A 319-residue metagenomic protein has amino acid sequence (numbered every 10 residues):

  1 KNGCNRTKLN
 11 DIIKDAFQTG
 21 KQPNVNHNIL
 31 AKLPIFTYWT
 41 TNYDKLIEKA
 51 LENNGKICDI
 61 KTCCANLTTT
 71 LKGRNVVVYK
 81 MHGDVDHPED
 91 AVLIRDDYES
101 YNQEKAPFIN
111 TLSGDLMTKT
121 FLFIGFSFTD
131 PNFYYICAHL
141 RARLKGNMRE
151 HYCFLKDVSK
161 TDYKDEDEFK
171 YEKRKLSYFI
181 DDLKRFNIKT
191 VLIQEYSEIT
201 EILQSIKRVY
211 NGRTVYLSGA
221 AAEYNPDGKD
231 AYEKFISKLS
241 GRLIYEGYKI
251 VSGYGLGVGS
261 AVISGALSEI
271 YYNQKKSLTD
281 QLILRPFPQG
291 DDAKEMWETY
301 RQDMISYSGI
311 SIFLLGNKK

Functional and structural regions predicted by a protein language model:
K1-I60, P88-V92, K229, S240-R242 (+1 more regions): Metabolite-binding pocket within alpha/beta catalytic cores that recognizes anionic/polar moieties
C4-N5, K21-L33, N53-I57, N66-N75 (+2 more regions): SIR2/sirtuin-family catalytic core signature
V25-N26, N66-L67, K105-G114, A293-S308: Short, charged beta->alpha transition segments
K32-Y38, F121, Y248-I250: Short active-site oxyanion
T37, V77, T120, G309-I310: Well-ordered beta-strand positions
R95-T111, I136: Active-site glycine-rich loop that binds ribose-phosphate moieties when present
G212-A222: Short, hydrophobic/glycine-enriched beta-strand segments
E223-Y248, S252-K319: Acidic/glycine-enriched connector segments
